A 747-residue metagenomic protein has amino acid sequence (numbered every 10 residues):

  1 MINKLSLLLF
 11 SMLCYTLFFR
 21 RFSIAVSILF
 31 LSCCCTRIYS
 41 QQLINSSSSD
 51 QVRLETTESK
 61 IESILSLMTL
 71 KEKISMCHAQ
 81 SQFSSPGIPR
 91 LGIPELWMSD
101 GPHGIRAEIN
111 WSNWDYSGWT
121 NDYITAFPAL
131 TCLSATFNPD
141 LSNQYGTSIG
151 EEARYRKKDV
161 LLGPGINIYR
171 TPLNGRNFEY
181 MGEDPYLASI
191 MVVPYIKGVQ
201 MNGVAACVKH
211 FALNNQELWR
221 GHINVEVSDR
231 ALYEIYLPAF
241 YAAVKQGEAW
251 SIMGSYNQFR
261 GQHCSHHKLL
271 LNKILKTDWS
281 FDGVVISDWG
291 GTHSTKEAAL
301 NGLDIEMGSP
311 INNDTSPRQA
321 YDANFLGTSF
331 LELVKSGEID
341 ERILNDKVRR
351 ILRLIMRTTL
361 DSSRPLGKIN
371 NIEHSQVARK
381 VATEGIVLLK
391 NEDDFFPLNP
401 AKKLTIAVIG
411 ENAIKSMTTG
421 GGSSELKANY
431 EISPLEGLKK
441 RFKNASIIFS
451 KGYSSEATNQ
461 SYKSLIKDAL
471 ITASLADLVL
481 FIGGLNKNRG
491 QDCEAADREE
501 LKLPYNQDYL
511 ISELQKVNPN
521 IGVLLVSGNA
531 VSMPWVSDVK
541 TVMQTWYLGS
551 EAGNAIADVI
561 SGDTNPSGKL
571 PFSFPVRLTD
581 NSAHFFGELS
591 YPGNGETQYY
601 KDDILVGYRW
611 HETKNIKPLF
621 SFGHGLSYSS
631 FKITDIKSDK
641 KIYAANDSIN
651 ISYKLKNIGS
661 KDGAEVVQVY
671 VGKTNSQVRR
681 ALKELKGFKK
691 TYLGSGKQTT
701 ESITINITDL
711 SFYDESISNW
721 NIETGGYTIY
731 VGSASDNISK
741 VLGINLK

Functional and structural regions predicted by a protein language model:
M1-S47: Bacterial Sec-dependent N-terminal signal peptides
Q41-F712, N719-D736: Glycoside hydrolase catalytic-domain context in secreted enzymes
I738-K747: Short beta-strand elements
